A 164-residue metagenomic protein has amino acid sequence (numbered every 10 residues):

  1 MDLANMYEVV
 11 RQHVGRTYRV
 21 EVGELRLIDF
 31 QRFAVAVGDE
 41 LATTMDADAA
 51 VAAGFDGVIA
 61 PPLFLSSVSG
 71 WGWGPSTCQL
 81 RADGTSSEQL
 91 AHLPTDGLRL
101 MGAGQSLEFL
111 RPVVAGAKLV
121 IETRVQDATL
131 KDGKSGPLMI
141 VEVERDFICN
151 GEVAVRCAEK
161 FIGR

Functional and structural regions predicted by a protein language model:
M1-G104: Hot-dog-fold acyl-thioester-processing enzymes
M1-H13, G102-R164: HotDog/MaoC-like acyl-thioester-processing domains
